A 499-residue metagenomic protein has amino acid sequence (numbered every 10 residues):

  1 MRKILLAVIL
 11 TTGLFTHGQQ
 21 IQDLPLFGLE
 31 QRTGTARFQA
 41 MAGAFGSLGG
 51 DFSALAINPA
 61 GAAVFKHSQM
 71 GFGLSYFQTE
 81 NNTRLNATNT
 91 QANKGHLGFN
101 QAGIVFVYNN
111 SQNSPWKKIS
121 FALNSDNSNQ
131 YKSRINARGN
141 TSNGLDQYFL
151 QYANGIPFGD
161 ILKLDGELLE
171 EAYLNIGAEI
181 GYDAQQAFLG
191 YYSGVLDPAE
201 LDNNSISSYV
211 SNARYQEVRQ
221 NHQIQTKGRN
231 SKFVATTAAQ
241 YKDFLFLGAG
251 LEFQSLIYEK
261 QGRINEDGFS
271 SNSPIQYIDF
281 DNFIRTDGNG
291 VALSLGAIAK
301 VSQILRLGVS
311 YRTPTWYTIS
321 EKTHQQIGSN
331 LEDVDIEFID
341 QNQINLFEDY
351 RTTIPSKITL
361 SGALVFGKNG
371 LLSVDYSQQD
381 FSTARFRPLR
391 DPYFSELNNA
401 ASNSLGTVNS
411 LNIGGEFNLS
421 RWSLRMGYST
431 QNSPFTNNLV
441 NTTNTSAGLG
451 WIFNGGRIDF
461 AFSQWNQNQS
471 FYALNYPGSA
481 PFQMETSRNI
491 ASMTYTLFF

Functional and structural regions predicted by a protein language model:
M1-Q22, F499: Bacterial Sec-dependent N-terminal signal peptides
I9, F65, E259: Active-site-proximal flexible loops/turns
T12-G13, S68, W422: Alpha-helical transmembrane segments and their juxtamembrane interfaces
Q19-T33, Q39, V107-F499: Outer-membrane beta-barrel porins/channels
A36, L48-I57, A63-T141, S231: Outer-membrane beta-barrel translocator/receptor signature
